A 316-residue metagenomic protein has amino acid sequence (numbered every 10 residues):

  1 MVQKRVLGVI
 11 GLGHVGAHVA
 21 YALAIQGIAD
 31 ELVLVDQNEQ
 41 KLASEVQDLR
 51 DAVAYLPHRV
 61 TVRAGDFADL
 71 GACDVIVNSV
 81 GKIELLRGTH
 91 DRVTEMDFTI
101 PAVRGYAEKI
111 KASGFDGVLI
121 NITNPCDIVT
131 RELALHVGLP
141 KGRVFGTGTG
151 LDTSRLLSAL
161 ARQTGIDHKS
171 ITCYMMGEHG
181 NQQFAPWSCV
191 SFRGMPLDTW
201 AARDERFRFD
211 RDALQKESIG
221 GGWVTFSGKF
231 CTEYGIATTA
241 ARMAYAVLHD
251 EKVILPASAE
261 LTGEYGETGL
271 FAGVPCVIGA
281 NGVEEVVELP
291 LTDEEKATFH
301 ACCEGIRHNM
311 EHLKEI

Functional and structural regions predicted by a protein language model:
L12-G13: Glycine-rich Rossmann-fold phosphate-binding loop(s) that bind the pyrophosphate of adenine dinucleotide cofactors
G16-A17: N-terminal Rossmann-fold NAD(P) dinucleotide-binding loop
I25-E31, G138-K141: Conserved S-adenosyl-L-methionine
Q37-D74, R307-I316: Conserved N-terminal Rossmann-fold NAD(P) cofactor-binding segment
V53-V75, S79-H90, F98-G114: A structured beta-alpha segment of the ubiquitous adenosine-cofactor-binding alpha/beta core
H90-L157: Rossmann-like NAD(P)(H) cofactor-binding subdomain of soluble oxidoreductases
H136-R143, D152-I316: C-terminal substrate-binding/catalytic lobe of Rossmann-fold NAD(P)-dependent dehydrogenases
